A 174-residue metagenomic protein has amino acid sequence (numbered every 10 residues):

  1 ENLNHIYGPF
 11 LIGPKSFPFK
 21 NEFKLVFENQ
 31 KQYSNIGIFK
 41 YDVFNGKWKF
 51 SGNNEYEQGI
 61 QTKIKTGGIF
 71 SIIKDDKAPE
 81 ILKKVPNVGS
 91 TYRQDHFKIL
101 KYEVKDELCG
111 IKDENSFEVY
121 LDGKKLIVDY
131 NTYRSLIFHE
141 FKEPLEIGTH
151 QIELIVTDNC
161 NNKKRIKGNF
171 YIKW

Functional and structural regions predicted by a protein language model:
E1-F39: Proteolytic processing hotspots in large secreted/extracellular or virion-associated proteins and select intracellular
K24-E28, I99-L108: Short edge beta-strand/loop segments characteristic of extracellular beta-sandwich folds
K24-E28, Q58-T66, I137-E143: Exposed aromatic-hydrophobic patches
K65-G67, F97, I147-Q151: Extracellular Ig-like/FN3 beta-sandwich strand-entry sites
T66, D76, V156-C160: Surface-exposed loop/turn motifs at beta-strand-loop junctions within extracellular Ig-like and Fibronectin type III
D76-L82: Proline-centered linker/hinge motifs at extracellular inter-domain junctions
S90-H96: Short, solvent-exposed loop/linker segments at the N-terminal edge of repeated beta-sheet extracellular domains
E107-W174: Long, low-complexity serine/threonine/glycine- and acidic-rich segments characteristic of extracellular
